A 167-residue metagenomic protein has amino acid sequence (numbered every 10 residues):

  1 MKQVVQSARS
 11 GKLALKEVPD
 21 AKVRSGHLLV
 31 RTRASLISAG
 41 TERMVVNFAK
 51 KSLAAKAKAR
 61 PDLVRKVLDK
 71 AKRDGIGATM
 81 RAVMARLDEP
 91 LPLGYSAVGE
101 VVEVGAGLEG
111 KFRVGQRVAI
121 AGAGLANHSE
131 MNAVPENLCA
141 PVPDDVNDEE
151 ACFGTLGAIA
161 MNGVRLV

Functional and structural regions predicted by a protein language model:
M1-V4: Short structural boundary motif marking the start of a folded domain
S10-L15, S38-T41, E109: Short N-terminal binding/cap micro-motifs at the start of the first secondary-structure element
K16, Q116, S129-N132: Extracytoplasmic/periplasmic beta-strand context in beta-sandwich domains, especially the cupredoxin/COX2 CuA-binding
A21-L36, V45-G122: Glycine-rich beta-strand-centered segment in the early N-terminal region that forms part of a ligand/cofactor-binding
I37-M44, P141: Short, acidic Gly/Pro/Ser/Thr-rich loop/turn segments
T41-E42, A126-A133: Short, Lys/Arg- and Gly-enriched loop/turn segments at beta-strand edges
L93-Y95, A121, H128, L138 (+1 more regions): A glycine-rich, Thr/Ser-enriched phosphate-binding loop motif common to dinucleotide/cofactor-binding enzymes
